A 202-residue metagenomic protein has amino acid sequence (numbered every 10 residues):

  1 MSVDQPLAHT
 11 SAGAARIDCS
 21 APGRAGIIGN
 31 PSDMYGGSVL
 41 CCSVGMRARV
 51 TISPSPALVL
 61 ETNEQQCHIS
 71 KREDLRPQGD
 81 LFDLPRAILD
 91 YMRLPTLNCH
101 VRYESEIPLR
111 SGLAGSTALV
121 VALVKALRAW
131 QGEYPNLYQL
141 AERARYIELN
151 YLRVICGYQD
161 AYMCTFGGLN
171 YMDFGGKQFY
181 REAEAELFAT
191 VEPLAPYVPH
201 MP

Functional and structural regions predicted by a protein language model:
M1-T117, K125-P135, F166-L169, H200-P202: ATP-binding N-lobe of GHMP and related small-molecule kinases
S2-P6, G13-A14, Y35-G37, A129-P202: ATP-dependent small-molecule kinase catalytic core of the GHMP/sugar-kinase superfamily and closely related
